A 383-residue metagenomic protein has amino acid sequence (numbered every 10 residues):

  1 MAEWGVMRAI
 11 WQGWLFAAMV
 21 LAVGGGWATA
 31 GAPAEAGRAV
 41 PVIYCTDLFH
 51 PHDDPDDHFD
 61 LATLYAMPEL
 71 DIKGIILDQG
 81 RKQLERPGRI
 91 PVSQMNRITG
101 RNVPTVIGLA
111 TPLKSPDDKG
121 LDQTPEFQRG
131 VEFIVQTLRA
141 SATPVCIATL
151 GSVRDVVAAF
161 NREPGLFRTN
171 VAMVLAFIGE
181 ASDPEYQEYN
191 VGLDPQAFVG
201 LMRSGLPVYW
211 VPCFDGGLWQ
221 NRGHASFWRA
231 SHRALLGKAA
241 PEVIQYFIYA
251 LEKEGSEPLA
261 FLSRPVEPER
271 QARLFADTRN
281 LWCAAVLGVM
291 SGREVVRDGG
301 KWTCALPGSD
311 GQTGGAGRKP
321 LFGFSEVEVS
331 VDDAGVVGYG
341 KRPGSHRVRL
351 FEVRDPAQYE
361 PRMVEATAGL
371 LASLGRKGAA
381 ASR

Functional and structural regions predicted by a protein language model:
M1-I10: N-terminal secretory signal peptides that target proteins for export/translocation
I10-G26: Bacterial N-terminal signal peptides
A28-A36: Boundary at the C-terminal end of the N-terminal hydrophobic targeting segment
E35-A39, Y44, L84-S141, A334 (+4 more regions): Metal-dependent C-N hydrolase catalytic cores
G37-R89, P116-A230: Active-site histidine-anchored catalytic micro-motif
G37-V40, F59-M67, D71, G192 (+1 more regions): Conformational coupling and interaction surfaces
M95-G100, G200, R233-L236: Short, conserved catalytic or adaptor-binding loops enriched in Gly and charged residues
V106, L175, G288: Residues in well-ordered beta-strands of folded domains
